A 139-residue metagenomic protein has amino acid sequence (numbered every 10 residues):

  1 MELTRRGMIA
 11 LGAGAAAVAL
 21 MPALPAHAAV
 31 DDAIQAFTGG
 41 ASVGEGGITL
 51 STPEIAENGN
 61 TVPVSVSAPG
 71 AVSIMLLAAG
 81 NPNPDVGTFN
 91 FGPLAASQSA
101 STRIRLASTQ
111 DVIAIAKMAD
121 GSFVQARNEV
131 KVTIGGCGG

Functional and structural regions predicted by a protein language model:
M1-A16: N-terminal secretory signal peptides and thylakoid transit peptides that target proteins across membranes
L24-E57, D85-F89: Transition segment at domain starts
N60-V64: Structural beta-strand segments of beta-rich domains
M75-L77: Beta-strand signatures of extracellular beta-sandwich domains
I104-T109: Surface-exposed, short loops/turns at beta-strand junctions within beta-sandwich domains
D120-Q125: Short acidic/polar inter-strand loop motif in beta-rich domains
E129-T133: Short beta-strand edge segments in extracellular beta-sheet folds
